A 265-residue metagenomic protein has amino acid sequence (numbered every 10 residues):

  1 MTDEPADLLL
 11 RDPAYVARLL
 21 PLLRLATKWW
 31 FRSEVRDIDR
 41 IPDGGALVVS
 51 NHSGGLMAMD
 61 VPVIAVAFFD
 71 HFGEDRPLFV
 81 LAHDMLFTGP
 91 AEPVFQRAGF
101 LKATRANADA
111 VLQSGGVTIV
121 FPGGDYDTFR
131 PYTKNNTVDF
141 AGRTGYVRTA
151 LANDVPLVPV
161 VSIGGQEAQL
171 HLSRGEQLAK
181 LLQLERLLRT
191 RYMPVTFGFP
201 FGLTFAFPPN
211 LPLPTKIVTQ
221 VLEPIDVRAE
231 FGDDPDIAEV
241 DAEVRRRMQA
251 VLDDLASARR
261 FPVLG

Functional and structural regions predicted by a protein language model:
M1-V16, D109-G265: Non-catalytic C-terminal accessory region of glycerolipid acyltransferases and related lyso-lipid remodeling enzymes
R18-L22, A26, A91-V94: Hydrophobic alpha-helical segments of integral membrane proteins, encompassing both true transmembrane helices
L22-H52: Helix-to-loop junction immediately C-terminal to a conserved catalytic motif
W29, F72-E74, L213: Short, structurally constrained coil/turn elements that cap an alpha-helix or connect an alpha-helix to the following
S33, A46, L78, T118 (+1 more regions): A broad, low-specificity signal marking well-ordered, structured residues that form hydrophobic/aromatic
S33-R36, A65-A67, R105-A106, F205-A206: A generic local structural motif
R36, V49, L81, F121 (+1 more regions): Residues in well-ordered beta-strands of folded domains
P42-A108, S114, G124-A141: Catalytic core of membrane glycerolipid acyltransferases/transacylases, capturing the structured, soluble-facing
